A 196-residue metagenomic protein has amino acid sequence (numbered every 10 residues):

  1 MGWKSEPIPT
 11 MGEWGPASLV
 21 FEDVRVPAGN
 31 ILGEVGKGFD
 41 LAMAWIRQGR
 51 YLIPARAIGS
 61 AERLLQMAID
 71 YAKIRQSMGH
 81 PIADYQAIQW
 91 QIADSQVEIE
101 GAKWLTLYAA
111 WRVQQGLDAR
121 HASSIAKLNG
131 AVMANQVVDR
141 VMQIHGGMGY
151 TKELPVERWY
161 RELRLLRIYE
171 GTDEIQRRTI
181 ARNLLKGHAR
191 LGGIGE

Functional and structural regions predicted by a protein language model:
M1-D70, S77-H80, D173-E196: FAD-binding core of flavoproteins
A42, A68, A109, Y160-R164: Short alpha-helical scaffolding segments that buttress acidic/His motifs in well-ordered protein cores
A55, Q86-Q96, S124-K127, V132 (+1 more regions): Extended, low-aromatic, Leu/Ala- and acidic/polar-enriched alpha-helical coiled-coil segments that form the periplasmic
I69-A83, Q96-N129, M142-G147: C-terminal helix-coil-helix/basic helical segment that borders enzyme active sites and/or dimer interfaces and provides
L117, S124-E196: Alpha-helix capping/hinge segments and adjacent helical runs
